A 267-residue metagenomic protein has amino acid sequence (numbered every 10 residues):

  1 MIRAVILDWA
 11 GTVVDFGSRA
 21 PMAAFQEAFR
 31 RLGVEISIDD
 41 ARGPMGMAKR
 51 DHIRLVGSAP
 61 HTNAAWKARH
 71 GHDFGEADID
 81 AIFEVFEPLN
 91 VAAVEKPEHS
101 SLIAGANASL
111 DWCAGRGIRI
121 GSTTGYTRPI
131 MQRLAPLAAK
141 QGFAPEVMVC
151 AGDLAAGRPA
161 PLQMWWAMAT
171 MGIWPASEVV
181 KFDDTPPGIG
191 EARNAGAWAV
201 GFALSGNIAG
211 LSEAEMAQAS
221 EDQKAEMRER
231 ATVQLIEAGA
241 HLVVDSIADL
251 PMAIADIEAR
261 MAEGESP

Functional and structural regions predicted by a protein language model:
M1-R3, N107-G115, T127-P267: Asp-based, Mg2+/Mn2+-dependent phosphohydrolase catalytic module
I2-A104, D111-R116, Q132: N-terminal helical cap/lid subdomain that shapes the substrate entry/recognition surface in HAD-like hydrolases
T12, T124, G188: Ser/Thr-glycine-rich phosphate-binding loops at phosphate-binding pockets of nucleotides, nucleotide cofactors
G17, T124, A203: Glycine-rich, histidine-containing beta strand-loop boundary motifs that form or position
I38, S122, V243-D245: A structural preference for short, hydrophobic beta-strand core positions in alpha/beta folds
L102, T123, A156: Residue-level marker of regulatory loop/turn positions in helix-turn-helix DNA-binding domains and in histidine
